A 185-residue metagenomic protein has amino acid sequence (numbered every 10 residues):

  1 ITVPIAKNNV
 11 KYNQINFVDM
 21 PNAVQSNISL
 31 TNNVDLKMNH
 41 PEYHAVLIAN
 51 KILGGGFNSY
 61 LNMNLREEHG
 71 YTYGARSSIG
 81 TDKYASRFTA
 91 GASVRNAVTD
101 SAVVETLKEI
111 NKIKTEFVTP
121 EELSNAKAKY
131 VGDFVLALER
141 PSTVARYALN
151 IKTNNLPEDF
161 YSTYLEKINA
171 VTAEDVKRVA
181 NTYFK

Functional and structural regions predicted by a protein language model:
I1, K108-F117: A common structural junction motif
I1-N39, G54-S101, E122-K129, T143-Y147 (+1 more regions): Non-catalytic beta-strand/loop surface segments
P41-I48: PPIase-associated folding chaperone regions across multiple families
A49, V103-I110: Short amphipathic C-terminal alpha-helix that caps PH/PH-like domains
D133, N150-T153: Non-catalytic accessory/assembly modules
R140: Hard-cation-handling environments
E158: Acidic/polar loop-and-plug regions of large Gram-negative outer-membrane beta-barrel proteins
